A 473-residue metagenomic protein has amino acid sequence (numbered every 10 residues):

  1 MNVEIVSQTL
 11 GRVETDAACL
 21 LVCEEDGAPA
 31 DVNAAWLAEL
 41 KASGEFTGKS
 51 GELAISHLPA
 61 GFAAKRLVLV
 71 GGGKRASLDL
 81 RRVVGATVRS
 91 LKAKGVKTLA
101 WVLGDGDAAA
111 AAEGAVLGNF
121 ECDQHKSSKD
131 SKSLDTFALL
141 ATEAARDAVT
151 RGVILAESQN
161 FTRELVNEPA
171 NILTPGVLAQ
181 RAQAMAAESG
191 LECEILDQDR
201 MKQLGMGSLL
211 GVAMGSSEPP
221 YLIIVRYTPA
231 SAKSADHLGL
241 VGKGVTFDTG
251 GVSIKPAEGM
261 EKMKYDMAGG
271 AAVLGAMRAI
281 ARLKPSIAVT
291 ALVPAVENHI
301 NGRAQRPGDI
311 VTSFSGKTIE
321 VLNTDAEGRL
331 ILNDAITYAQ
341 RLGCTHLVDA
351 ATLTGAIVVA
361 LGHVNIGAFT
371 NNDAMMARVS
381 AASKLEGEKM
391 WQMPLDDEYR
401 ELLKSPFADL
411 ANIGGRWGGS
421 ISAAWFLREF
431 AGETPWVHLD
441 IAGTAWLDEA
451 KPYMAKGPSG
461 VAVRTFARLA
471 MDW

Functional and structural regions predicted by a protein language model:
M1-G244: Short amphipathic alpha-helical segment within the helicase RecA-like ATPase core that mediates nucleic-acid
A179-W473: A generic structural signal for tightly packed, nonpolar segments enriched in small/aliphatic residues
